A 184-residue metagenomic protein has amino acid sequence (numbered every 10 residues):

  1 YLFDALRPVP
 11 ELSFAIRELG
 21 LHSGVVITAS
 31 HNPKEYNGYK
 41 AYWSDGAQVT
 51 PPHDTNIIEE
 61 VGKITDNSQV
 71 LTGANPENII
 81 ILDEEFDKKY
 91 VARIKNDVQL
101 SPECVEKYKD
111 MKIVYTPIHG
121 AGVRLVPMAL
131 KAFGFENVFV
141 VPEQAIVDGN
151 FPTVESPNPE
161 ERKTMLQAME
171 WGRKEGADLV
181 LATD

Functional and structural regions predicted by a protein language model:
Y1-Y36, E136-D184: N-terminal small/polar loop signature for handling phosphorylated ligands or for N-terminal nucleophile
N37-T164, E170-G172: Gly/Ser/Thr-enriched, mixed-charge loops and adjacent short helices that form phosphate/oxyanion-binding elements
